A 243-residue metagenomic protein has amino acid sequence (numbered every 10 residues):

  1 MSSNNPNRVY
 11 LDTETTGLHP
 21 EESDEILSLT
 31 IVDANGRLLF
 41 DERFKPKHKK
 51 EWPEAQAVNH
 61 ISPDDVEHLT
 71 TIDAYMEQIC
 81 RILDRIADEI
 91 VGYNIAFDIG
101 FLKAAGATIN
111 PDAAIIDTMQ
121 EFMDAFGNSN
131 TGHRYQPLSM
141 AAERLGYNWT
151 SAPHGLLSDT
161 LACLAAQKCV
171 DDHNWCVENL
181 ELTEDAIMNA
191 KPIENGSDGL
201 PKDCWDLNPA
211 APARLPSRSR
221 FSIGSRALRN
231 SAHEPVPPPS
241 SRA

Functional and structural regions predicted by a protein language model:
S2-N110, L138-G146, T150-S151: Conserved non-catalytic scaffold segment of RNase H-like nuclease domains
S2-S3, R144, L164-A243: Acidic two-metal-ion nuclease catalytic site recognized across multiple nuclease folds, prominently DnaQ/RNase D-T
T13-T16, T118, C163: Ser/Thr-centric signal marking residues that sit in or immediately flank functional binding/regulatory motifs
I116-R134: Short alpha-helix plus adjacent loop in nuclease-associated cores
T131, S151-L157: Active-site metal-coordination segments of metallo-dependent hydrolases
G155-Q167: Acidic, divalent-metal-coordinating active-site segment for phosphoryl/phosphodiester hydrolysis, typified by short
